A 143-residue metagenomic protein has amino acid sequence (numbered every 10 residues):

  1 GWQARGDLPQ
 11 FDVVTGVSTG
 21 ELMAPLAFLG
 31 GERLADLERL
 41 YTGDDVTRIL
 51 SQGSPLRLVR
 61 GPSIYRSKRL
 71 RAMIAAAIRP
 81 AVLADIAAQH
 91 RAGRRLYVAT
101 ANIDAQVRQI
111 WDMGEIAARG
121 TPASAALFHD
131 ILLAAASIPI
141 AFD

Functional and structural regions predicted by a protein language model:
G1-A77, G114-T121, A125-A126, D130-L132: Patatin-like phospholipase
D7-D12, L83-H90, D143: Surface-exposed patches in mature extracellular/periplasmic domains of secreted proteins
D44, R48, A77, A81 (+2 more regions): Short secondary-structure junctions and interdomain/linker hinges
K68-A92, V98: Active-site periphery "cap/insert" segments of enzyme catalytic domains
R91-D143: Active-site gating loop/helix substructures
